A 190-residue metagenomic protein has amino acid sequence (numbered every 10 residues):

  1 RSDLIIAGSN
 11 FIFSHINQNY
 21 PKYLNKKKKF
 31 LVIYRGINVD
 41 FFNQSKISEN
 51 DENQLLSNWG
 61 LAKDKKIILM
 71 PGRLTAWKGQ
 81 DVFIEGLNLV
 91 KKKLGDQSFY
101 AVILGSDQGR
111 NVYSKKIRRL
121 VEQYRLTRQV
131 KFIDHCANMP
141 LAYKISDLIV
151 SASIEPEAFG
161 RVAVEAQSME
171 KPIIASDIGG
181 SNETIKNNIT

Functional and structural regions predicted by a protein language model:
S2-V32, I37-F42: A short, active-site helix/loop in glycosyltransferases that binds the activated sugar's phosphate group
I37, P71, Y100-K115: Glycosyltransferase donor-sugar binding loop
N43-L61, I117: A short helix/loop element that forms part of the nucleotide-sugar donor recognition site in Leloir-type
K66-K92, K115, E183: A conserved mid-protein helix/loop that constitutes part of the nucleotide-sugar donor-binding site
G109-K116, L126-C136, A142: Active-site donor-binding acidic/aromatic loop of nucleotide-activated sugar and phosphosugar transferases involved
K131-S146, S168, N182, K186: Short acidic alpha-helix that forms the nucleotide-activated donor recognition element in Leloir-type transferases
K144-A158, K171-P172: Acidic donor-binding loop of glycosyltransferase active sites
P172-A175, I185: Short hydrophobic beta-strand element within catalytic cores of glycosyltransferases and related nucleotide-activated
